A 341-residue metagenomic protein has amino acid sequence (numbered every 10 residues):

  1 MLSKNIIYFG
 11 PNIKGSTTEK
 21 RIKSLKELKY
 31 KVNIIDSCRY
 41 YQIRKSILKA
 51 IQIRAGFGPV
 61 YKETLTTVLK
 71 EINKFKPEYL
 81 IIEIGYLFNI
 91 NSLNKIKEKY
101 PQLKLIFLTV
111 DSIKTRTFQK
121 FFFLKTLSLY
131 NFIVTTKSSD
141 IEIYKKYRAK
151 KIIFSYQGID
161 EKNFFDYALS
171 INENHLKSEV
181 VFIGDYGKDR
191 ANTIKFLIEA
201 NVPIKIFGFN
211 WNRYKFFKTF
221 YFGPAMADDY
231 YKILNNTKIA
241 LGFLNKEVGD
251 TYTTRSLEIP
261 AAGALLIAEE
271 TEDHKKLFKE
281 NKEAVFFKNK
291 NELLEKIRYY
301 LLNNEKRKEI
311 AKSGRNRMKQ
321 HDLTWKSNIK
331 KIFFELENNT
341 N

Functional and structural regions predicted by a protein language model:
L2-R54, P59-T67, F75, I84-N91 (+4 more regions): Nucleotide-sugar donor-binding catalytic core of glycosyltransferases
I72-N73, K97, L127, L234 (+1 more regions): Short hydrophobic patches on amphipathic alpha-helices that form coiled-coil/helix-mediated interaction surfaces
I81: N-terminal Rossmann-like NAD(P) cofactor-binding module of classical short-chain dehydrogenase/reductase
K95-F107, L129, L294: Charged, glycine-enriched surface loops/patches that mediate electrostatic binding to polyanionic ligands
L103-F118: A short, histidine- and acid-enriched strand-loop-helix "catalytic/donor-clamping" loop that lines the nucleotide-sugar
T253, A284-K290, Y299-E305: Conserved acidic donor-binding segment of nucleotide-sugar-dependent glycosyltransferases
K306-Q320: A short, well-ordered alpha-helix in the C-terminal region of glycosyltransferases
W325-N341: C-terminal alpha-helical cap of glycosyltransferases
